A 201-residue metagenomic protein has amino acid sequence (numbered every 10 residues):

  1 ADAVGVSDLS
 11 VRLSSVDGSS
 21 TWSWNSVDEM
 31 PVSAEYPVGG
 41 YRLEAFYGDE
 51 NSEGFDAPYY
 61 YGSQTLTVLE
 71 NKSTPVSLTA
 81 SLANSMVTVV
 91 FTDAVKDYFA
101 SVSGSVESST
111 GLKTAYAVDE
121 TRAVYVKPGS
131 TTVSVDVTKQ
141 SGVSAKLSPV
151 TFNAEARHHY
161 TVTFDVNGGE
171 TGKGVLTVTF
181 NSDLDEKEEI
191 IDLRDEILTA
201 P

Functional and structural regions predicted by a protein language model:
A1-E29, S33-P201: Extracytoplasmic cysteine-anchoring/structural motifs
